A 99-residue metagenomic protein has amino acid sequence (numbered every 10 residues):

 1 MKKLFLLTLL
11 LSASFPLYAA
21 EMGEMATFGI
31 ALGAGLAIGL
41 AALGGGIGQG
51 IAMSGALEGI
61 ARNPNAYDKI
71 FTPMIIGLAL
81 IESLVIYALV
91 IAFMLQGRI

Functional and structural regions predicted by a protein language model:
M1-E21: N-terminal secretory/membrane targeting signals
A20-I99: Hydrophobic alpha-helical membrane-interaction elements
